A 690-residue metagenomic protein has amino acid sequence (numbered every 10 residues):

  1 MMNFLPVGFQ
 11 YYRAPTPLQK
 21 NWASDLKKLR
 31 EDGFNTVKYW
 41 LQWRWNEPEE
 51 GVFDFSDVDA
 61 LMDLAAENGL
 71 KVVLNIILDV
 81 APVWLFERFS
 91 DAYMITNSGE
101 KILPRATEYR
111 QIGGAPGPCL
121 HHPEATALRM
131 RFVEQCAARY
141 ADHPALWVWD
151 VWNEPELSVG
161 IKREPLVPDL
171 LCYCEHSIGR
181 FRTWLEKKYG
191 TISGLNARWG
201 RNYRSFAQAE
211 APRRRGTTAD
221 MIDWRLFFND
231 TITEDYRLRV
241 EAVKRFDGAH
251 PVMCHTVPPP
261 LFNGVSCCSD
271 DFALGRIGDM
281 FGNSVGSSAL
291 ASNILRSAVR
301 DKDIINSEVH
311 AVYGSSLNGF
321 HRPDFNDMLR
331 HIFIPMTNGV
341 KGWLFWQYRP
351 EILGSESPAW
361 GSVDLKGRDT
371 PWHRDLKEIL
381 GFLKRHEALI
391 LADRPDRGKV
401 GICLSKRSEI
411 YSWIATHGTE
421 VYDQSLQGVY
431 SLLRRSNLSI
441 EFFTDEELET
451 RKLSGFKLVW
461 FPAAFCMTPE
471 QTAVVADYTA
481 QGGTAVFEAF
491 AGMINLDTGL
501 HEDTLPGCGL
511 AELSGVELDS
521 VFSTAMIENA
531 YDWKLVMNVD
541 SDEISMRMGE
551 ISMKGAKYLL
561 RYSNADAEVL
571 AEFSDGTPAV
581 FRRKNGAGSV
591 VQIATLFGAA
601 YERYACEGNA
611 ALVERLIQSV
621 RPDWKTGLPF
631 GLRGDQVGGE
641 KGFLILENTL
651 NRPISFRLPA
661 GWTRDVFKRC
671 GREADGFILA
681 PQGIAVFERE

Functional and structural regions predicted by a protein language model:
M1-T36, P48, D63, L389-A392: N-terminal carbohydrate-binding accessory modules
V7-L18, W40-S56, R110-L128, L170 (+7 more regions): The substrate-binding groove and active-site-proximal loops of carbohydrate-active enzymes, especially glycoside
T16-E31, R131, N263-L274, D324-I332 (+1 more regions): Short, acidic/polar
A23-E31, T36-P104, E134-A137, R239-F246: Aromatic-lined substrate-binding rim segments of carbohydrate-active enzymes
N97-M280, N293-I294: Polysaccharide-binding and catalytic clefts of secreted carbohydrate-active enzymes
M253-G428, S520-V539, S545-G549, L570-S574 (+3 more regions): Hydrophobic targeting/anchoring helices
P259-N263, L432-K452: A short, well-structured beta->alpha microelement
D324, P462-E690: A conserved amphipathic helix/loop scaffold that creates a polar/acidic microenvironment used either to coordinate
